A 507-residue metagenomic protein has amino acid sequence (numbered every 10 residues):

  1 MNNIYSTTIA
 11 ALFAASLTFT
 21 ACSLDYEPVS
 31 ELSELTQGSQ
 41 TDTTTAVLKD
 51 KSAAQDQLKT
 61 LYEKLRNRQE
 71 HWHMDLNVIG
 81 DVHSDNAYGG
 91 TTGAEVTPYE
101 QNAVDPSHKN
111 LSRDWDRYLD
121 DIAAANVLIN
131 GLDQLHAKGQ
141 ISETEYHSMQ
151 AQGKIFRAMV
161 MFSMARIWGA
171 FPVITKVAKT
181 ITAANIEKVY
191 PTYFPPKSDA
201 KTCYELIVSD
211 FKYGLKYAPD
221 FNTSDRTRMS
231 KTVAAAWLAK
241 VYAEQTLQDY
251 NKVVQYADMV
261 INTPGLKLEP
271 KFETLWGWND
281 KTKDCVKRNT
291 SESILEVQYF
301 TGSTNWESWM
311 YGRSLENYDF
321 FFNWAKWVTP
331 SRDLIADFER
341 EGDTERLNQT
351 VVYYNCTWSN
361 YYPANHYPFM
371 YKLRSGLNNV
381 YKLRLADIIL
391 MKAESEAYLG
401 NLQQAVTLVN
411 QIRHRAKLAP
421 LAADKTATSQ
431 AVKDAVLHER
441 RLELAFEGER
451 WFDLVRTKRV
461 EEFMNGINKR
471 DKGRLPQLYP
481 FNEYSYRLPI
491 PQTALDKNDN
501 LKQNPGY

Functional and structural regions predicted by a protein language model:
M1-S33: Bacterial Sec-dependent N-terminal signal peptides
C22-V78, A257, L478-Y507: Membrane-proximal, proline-rich intrinsically disordered regions
A46, D50-K51, Q55, K59 (+10 more regions): Conserved, well-structured interaction surfaces
W72-A94, F171-V177, I181-A183, P219-Y311 (+1 more regions): Short, surface-exposed recognition loops and adjoining beta-strand edges that mediate ligand/DNA contacts, enriched
G89-D114, I181-F194, C285, D319 (+2 more regions): Short, solvent-exposed loop/beta-turn-alpha elements that line the ligand-binding surface or hinge of extracytoplasmic
S142, A170-K201, E205: Short coil/linker segments at helix-helix boundaries
V177, P330-L385: Flexible, polar/acidic helix-loop-strand segments at domain edges
